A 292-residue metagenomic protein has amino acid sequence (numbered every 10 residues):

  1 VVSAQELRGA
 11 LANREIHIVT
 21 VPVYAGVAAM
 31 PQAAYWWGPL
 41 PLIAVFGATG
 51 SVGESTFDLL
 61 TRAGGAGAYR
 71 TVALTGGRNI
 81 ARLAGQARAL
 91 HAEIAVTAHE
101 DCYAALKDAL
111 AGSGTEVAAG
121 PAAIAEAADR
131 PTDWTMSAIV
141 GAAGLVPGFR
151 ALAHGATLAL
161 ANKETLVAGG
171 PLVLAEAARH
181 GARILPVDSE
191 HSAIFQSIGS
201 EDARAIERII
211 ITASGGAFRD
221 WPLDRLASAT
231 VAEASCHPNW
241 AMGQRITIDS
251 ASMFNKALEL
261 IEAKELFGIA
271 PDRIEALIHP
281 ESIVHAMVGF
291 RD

Functional and structural regions predicted by a protein language model:
V1-G9, P280-I283: Short helix-initiation/N-cap motifs at beta->coil->alpha
S3-A4, R14-E15, T20-G26: Beta->alpha turn/N-cap motifs
P31-E93: N-terminal Rossmann-like dinucleotide-binding module
Y69-E116, P121, A128: Glycine-rich nucleotide/cofactor/substrate-binding loop typically near the N-terminus or early in the first domain
L106, G141-H154, K163-A182: Rossmann-fold NAD(P)-binding glycine/threonine-rich loop
A119-A151: Beta-loop-alpha module in the N-terminal Rossmann-like domain of NAD(P)-dependent dehydrogenases, especially those
A193-N255: Conserved anion/nucleotide-ligand pocket segment
I248-D292: Substrate-binding/catalytic subdomain of NAD(P)-dependent oxidoreductase enzymes
